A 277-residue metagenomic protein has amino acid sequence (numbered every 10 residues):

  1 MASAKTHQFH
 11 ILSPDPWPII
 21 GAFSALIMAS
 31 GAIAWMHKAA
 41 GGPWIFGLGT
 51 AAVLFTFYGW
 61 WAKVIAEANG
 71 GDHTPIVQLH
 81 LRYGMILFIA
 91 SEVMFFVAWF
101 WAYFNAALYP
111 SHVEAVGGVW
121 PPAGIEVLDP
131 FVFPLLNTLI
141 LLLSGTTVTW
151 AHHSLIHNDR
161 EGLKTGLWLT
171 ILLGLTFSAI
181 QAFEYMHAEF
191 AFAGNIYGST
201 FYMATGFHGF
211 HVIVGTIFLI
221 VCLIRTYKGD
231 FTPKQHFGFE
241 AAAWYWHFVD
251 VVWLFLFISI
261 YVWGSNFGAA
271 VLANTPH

Functional and structural regions predicted by a protein language model:
M1-H277: ...captures the hydrophobic TM-helix bundle architecture rather than a specific catalytic motif, and can also fire on
